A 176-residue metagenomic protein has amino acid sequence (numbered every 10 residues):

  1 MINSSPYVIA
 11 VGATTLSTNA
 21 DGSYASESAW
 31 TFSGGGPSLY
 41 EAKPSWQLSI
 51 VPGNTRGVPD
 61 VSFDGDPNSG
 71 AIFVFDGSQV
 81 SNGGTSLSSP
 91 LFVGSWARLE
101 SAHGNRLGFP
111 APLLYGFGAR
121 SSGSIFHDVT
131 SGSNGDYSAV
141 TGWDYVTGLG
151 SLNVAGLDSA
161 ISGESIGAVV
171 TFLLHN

Functional and structural regions predicted by a protein language model:
M1-I166: Extracellular protease catalytic domains of secreted zymogens
I166-N176: Boundary/junction segments of secreted and surface-exposed precursor proteins
